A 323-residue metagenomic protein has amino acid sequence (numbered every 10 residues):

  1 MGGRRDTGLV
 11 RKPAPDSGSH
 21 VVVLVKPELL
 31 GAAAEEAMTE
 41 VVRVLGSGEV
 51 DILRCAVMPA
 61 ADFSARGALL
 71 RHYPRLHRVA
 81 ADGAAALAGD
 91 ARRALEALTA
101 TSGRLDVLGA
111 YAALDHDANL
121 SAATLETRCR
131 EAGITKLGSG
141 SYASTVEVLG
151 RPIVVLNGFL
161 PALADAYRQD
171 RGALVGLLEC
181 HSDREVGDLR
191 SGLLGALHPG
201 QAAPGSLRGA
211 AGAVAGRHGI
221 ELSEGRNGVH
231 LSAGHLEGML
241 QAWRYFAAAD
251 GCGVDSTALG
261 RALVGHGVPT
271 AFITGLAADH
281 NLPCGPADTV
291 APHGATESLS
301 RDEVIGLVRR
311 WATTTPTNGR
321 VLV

Functional and structural regions predicted by a protein language model:
M1-V323: Non-catalytic terminal and connector segments of soluble metabolic enzymes
